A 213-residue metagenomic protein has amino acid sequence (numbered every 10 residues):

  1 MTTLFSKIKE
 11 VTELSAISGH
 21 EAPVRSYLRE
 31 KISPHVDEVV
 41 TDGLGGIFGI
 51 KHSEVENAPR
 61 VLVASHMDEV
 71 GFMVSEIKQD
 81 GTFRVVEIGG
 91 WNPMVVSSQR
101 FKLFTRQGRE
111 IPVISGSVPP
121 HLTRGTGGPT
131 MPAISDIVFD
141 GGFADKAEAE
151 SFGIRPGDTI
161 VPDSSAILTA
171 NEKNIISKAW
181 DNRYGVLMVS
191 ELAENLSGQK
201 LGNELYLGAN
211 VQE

Functional and structural regions predicted by a protein language model:
M1-E213: N-terminal hydrophobic/helix-forming segments and targeting peptides
